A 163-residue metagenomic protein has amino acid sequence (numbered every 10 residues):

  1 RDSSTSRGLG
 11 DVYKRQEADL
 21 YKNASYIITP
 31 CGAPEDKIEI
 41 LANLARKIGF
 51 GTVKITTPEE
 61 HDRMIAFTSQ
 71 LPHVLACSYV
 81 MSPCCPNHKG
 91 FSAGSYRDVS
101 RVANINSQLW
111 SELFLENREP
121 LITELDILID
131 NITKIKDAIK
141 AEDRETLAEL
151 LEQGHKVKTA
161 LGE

Functional and structural regions predicted by a protein language model:
D2-Y13: Single conserved hydrophobic/aromatic residue that forms the stacking wall/gate of nucleotide- or nucleobase-binding
T5, D19-L20: Structural alpha-helical scaffold elements that stabilize or flank donor/cofactor-binding regions in carbohydrate
K14-D19, E112: Short, flexible, solvent-exposed loop/turn segments with mixed acidic/basic and small polar residues
L20-R101: Internal alpha-helical scaffold of NAD(P)-dependent oxidoreductase catalytic cores
N87-G154: Interdomain hinge/lid region at the active-site interface of Rossmann-like NAD(P)-dependent oxidoreductases
K156-E163: Short, charge-rich amphipathic alpha-helical segments embedded in non-transmembrane helical bundles/solenoids
